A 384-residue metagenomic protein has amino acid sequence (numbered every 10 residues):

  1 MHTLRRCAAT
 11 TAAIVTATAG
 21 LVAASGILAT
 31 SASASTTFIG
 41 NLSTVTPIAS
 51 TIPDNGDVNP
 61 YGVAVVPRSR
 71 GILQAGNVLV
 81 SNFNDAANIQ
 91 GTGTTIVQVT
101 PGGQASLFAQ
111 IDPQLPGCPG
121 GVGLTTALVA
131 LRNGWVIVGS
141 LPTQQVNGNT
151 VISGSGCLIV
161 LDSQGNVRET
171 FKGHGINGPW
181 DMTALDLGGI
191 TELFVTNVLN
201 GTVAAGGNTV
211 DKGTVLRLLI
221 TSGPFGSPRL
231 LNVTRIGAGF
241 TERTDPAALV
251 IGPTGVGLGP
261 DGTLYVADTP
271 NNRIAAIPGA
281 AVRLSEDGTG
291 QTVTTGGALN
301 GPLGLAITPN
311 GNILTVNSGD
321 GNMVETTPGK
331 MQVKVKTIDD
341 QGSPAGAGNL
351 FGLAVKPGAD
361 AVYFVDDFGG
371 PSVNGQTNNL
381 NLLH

Functional and structural regions predicted by a protein language model:
M1-A34: Secretory targeting and sorting signals
T36-G56, Q98-T125, G154-D181, T221-A248 (+2 more regions): Surface-exposed loop and turn segments in beta-propeller and other repeat-based domains that flank or scaffold
N41, R68, I72-A75, S81-A109 (+1 more regions): Beta-propeller domains
I52-A75, G91, P113-V136, L141-Q144 (+6 more regions): Beta-rich, blade/repeat-based domains predominating in secreted/periplasmic proteins but also intracellular
F83-D85, S140-T143, S153, L187 (+8 more regions): Short loop/turn segments immediately following the C-termini of beta-strands
G93-V97, G156-I159, D211-L216, N272-A276 (+2 more regions): A short loop-to-beta-strand structural motif that recurs across blades of beta-propeller domains
T263-R273, T292-D339: Loop/turn-rich, solvent-exposed surfaces of beta-rich toroidal or solenoidal domains
N349-H384: Blade-level signature of beta-propeller repeat domains, shared across WD40, Kelch, NHL, RCC1 and BNR/Asp-box propellers
